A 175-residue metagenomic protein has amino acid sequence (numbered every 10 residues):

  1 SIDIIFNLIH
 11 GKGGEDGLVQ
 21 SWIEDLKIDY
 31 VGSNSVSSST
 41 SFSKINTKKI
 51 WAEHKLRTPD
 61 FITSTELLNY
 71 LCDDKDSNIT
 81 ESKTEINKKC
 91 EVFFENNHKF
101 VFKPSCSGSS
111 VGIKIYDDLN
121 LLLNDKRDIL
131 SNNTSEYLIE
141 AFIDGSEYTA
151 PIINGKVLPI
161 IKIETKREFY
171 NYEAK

Functional and structural regions predicted by a protein language model:
S1, P59, Y172-K175: Short, intrinsically disordered, charge-balanced linker/junction segments flanking boundaries in proteins
S1-I2, K83-E95: Short amphipathic alpha-helix with an adjacent loop that forms part of the alpha/beta core around
S1-V36, T40-N46, E53, T65-S82: ATP-binding N-terminal substructure of ATP-dependent carboxylate-amine bond-forming enzymes
V31, P59, V101, L138-E140 (+1 more regions): Structural detector of well-ordered beta-strand residues that form the stable sheet scaffold of enzyme domains
I50-T58, D128: Basic phosphate/pyrophosphate-binding loop/patch that engages nucleotide-derived ligands
W51-A52, F93-V111, T134-D144, Y148-A150: ATP-grasp fold ATP-binding core
D60-T63, K99-K126, E147: Glycine-rich phosphate-binding loop of ATP-grasp-fold ATP-dependent ligases
D117-K175: Phosphate-binding site of ATP-dependent enzymes
